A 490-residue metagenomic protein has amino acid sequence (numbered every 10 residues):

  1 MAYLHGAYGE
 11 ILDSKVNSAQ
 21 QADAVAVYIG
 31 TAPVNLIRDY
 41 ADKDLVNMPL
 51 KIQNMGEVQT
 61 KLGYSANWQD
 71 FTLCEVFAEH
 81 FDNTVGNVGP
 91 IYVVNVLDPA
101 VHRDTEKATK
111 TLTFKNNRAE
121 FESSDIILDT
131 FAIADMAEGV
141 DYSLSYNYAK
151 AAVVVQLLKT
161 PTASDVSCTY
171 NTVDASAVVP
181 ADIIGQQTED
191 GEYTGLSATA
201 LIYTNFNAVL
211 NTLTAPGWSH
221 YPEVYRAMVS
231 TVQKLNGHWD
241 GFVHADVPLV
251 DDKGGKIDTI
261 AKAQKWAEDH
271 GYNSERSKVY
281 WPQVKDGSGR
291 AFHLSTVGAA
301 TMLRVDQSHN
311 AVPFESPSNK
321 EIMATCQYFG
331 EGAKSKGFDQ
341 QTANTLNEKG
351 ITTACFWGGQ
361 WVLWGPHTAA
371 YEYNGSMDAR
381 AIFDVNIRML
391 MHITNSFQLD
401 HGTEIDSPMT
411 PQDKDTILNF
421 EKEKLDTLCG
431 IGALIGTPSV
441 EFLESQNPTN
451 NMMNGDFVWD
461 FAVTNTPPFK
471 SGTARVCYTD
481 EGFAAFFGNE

Functional and structural regions predicted by a protein language model:
A2-G56, G63-V101, N117, E122 (+3 more regions): A glycine- and small-residue-enriched flexible loop/hinge signal that marks low-structured segments
T105-I133: Charged linear interaction tracts used for macromolecular binding and regulation
K110-K115, S143-V154, P161, L249-V250 (+2 more regions): Short, ordered beta-strand-loop transition motifs
D129-D182: Surface-exposed interaction regions enriched in Ser/Thr/Asp/Glu that occur as long low-complexity tracts or repetitive
V173, A369, T464-P468: Short, glycine-/Ser/Thr-/acidic-enriched flexible segments
A227-V229, I417, S439-V440, T473-C477: Composition- and surface-driven signal marking solvent-exposed, interaction-prone regions in large proteins
H392-Q446: Extended, compositionally biased non-globular segments
Q446-E490: C-terminal edge-of-domain segments
